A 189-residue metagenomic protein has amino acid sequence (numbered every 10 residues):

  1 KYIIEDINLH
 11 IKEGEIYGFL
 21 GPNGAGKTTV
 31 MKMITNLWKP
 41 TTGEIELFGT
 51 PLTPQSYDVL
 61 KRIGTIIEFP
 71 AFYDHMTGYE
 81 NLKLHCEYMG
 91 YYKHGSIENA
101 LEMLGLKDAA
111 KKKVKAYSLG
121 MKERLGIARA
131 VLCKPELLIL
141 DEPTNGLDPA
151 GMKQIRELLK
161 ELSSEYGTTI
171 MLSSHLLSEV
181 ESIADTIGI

Functional and structural regions predicted by a protein language model:
G43-P54, D58-V59: Conserved ABC transporter NBD signature motif
K83, E87, H94-A109: Conserved ABC ATPase "signature" region
K134: Conserved catalytic motifs of ABC-family nucleotide-binding domains
L138-E142: Catalytic Walker B motif of ABC-type/P-loop ATPase nucleotide-binding domains
K153-Y166: Helical segment within the ABC ATPase nucleotide-binding domain
